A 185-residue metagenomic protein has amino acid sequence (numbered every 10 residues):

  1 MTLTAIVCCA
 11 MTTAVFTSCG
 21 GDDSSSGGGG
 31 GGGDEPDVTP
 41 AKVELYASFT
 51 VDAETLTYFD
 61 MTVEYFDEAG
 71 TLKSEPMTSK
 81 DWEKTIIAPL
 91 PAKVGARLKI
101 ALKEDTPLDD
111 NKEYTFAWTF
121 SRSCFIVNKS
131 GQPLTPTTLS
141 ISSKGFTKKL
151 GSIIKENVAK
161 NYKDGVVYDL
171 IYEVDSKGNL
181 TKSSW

Functional and structural regions predicted by a protein language model:
M1-A5: Bacterial N-terminal signal peptides that target proteins for export
C9-A47: Bacterial Sec-dependent N-terminal signal peptides
T39-V51, P91-I100: Noncatalytic modules at the cell exterior or secretory-pathway interfaces, chiefly beta-strand-rich lectin/adhesion
V51-L72: Calcium-regulated, polybasic anionic-phospholipid
F66-L108: Tryptophan-paired
G70-W82, T135-I153: Solvent-exposed serine/threonine-rich low-complexity stretches and specific carbohydrate-binding patches
D109-S130: Exposed low-complexity, polar/acidic, P/S/T/G-rich flexible segments that act as propeptides, protease-susceptible
S140-W185: C-terminal partner/receptor-binding element of secreted or periplasmic proteins
